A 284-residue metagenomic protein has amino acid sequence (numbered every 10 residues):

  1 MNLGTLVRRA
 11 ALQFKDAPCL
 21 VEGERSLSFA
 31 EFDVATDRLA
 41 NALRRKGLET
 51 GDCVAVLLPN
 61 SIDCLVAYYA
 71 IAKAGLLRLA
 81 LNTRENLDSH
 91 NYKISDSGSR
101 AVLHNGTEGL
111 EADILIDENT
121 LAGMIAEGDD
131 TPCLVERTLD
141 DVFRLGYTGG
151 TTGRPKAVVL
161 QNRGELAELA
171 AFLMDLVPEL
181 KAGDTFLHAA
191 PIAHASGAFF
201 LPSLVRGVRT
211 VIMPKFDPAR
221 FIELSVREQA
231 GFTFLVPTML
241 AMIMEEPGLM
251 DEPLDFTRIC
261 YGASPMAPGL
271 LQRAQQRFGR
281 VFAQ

Functional and structural regions predicted by a protein language model:
V7-R9, R44, I62-L81, H90-N91 (+4 more regions): Hydrophobic alpha-helical segments in the ANL/AMP-binding
R8, D16-S61, L65-Y69, N86-N91: Conserved AMP-binding/adenylate-forming core of the ANL superfamily
L43-L48, T131-D140, L145-L187, R206-V208: Conserved adenylate-forming
C53, P59-L79, T83-L87, D96-A101 (+3 more regions): A short helix-loop-beta submotif of the ANL/AMP-binding
L58, L79-I94, G106-E108, V208-E228 (+1 more regions): ATP-dependent adenylate-forming carboxylate-activation enzymes
N105-L139, G149, R154: ANL superfamily adenylate-forming
L166-T185, A193-F232, E246: Conserved AMP-binding/adenylation subdomain of ANL enzymes
V205, A230-F234, M244-Q284: Gly/Ser/Thr-rich phosphate-binding loop
